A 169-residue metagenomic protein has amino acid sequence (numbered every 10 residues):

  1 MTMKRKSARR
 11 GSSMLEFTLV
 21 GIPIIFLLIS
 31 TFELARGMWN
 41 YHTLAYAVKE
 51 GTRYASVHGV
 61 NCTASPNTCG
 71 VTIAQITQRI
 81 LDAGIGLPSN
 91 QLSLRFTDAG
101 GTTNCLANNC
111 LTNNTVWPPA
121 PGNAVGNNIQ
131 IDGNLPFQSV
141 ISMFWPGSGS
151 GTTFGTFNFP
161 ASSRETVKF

Functional and structural regions predicted by a protein language model:
T2-L81: Alpha-helical assembly-interface signal, strongest on the long, hydrophobic N-terminal helix that forms
R5-S7, I131, T166: Intrinsic disorder/low-complexity segments enriched in polar/small residues
R9, A124-G126, N158: A generic fold-level signal
V20, Y41-H42, V57, N90 (+2 more regions): Surface-exposed loop/turn and secondary-structure junction residues enriched for glycine/proline
R36, G86-P88, N123, T153-F157: A generic structural signal for short, solvent-exposed coil/turn residues that cap or connect secondary-structure
T52-D132: Short amphipathic secondary-structure patches
C62, S139-F169: Low-complexity, S/T/G/P-rich flexible repeat/linker segments used as non-globular hinges and stalks within
